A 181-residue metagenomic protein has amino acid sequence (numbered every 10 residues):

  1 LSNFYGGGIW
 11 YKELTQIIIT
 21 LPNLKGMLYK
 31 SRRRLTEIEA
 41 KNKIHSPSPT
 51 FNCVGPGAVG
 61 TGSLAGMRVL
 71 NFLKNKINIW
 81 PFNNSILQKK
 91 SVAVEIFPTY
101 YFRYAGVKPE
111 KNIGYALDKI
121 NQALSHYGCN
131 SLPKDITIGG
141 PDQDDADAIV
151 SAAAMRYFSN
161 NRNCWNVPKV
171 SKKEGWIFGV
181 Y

Functional and structural regions predicted by a protein language model:
L1-Y181: RNase H-like (RuvC/DEDD) metal-dependent nuclease/polynucleotide-processing core
